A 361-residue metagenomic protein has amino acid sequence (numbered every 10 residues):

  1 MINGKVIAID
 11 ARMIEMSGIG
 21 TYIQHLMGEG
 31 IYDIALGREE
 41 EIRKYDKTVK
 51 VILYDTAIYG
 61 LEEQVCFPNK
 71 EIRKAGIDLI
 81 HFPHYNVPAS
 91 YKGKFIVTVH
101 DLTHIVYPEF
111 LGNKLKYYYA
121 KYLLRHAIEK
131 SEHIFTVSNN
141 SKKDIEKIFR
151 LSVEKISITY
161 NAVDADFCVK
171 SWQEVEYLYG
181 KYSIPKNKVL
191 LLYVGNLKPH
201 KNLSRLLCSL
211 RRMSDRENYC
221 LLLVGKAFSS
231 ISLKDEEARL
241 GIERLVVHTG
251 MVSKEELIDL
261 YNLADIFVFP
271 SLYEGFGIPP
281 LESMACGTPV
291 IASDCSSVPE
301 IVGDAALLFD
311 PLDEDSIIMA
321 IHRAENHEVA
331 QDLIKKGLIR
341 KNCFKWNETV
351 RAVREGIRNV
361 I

Functional and structural regions predicted by a protein language model:
M1-I361: Carbohydrate transferase catalytic cores enriched for Leloir-type hexosyltransferases
